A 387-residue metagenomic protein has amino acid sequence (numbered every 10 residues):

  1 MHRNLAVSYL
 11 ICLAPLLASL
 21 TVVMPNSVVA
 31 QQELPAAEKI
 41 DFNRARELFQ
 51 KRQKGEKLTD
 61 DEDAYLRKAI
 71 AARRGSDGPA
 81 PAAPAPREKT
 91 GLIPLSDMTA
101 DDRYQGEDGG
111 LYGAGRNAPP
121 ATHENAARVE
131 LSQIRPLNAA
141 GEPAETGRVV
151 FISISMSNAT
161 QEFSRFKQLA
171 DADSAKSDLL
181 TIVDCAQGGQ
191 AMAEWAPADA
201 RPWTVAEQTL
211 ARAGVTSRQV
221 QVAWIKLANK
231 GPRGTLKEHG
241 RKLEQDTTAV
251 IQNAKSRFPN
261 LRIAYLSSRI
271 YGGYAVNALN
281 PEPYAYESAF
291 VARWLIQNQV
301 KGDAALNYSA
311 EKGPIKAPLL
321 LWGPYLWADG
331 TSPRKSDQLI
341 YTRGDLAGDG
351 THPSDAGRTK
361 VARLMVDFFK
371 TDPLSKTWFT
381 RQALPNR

Functional and structural regions predicted by a protein language model:
S8-V23: Bacterial N-terminal signal peptides
M24-A30: Sec/Tat signal peptide C-region and signal peptidase I cleavage site
Q31-G78: Alpha-helical, heptad-rich or low-complexity scaffold/stalk segments that mediate oligomerization or tethering
Q50-K57, R67-G75, K167-D171, A175 (+6 more regions): Sec-exported extracytoplasmic/periplasmic mature domains
P81-I152, K370, L374-R387: N-terminal module-boundary/linker segments of secreted carbohydrate-active enzymes
R103-R128, P143-E244: Conserved SGNH/GDSL esterase-like catalytic core that processes O-acyl groups on lipids and polysaccharides
V183-N280, A289, L295, Q299-V300 (+3 more regions): Active-site cradle of extracellular carbohydrate-active enzymes
I270-R387: Catalytic His-Asp segment of secreted/periplasmic serine-dependent ester chemistry enzymes
